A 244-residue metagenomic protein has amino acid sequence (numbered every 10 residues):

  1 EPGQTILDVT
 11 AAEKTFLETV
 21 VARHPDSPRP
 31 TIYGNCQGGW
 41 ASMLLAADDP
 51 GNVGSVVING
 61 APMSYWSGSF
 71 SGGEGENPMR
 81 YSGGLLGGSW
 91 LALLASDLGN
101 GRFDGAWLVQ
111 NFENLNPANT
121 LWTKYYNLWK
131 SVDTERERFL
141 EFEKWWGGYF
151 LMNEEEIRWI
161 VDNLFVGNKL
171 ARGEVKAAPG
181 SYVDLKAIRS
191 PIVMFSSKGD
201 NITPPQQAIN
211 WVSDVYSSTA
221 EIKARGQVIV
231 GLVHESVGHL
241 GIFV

Functional and structural regions predicted by a protein language model:
G3-H24: Alpha/beta-hydrolase active-site loop
L17, H24-Q37, V56: Alpha/beta-hydrolase fold nucleophile elbow
D26, S42-R158: Alpha/beta-hydrolase-fold enzymes
A46, V212-V215: A conserved amphipathic alpha-helix that caps or lines the catalytic cleft of carbohydrate- and lipid-modifying enzymes
W146-Y182: Mobile cap/lid helix-loop segments that gate and shape the active-site cleft of serine hydrolases
I188, M194-S196, D200: Short beta-strand/loop motif that positions the catalytic acidic residue of the alpha/beta-hydrolase fold
I202-Q207: Conserved alpha/beta-hydrolase "acid-adjacent" motif
A224-V244: C-terminal catalytic histidine-bearing segment of alpha/beta-hydrolase fold enzymes
